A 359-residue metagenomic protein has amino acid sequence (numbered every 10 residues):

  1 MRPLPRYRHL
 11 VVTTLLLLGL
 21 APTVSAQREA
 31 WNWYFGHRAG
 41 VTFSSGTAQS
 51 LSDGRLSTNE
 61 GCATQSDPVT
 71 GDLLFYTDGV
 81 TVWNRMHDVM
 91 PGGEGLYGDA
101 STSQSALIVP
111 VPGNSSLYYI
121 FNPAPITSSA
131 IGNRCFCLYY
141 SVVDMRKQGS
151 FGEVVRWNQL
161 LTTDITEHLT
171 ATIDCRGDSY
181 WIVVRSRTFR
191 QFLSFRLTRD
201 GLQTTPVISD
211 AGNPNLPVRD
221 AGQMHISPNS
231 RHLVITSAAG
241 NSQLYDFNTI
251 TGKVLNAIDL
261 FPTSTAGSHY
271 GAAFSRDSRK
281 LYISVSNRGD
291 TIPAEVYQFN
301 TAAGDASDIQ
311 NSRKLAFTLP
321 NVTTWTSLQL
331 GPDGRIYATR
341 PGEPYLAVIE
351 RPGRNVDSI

Functional and structural regions predicted by a protein language model:
M1-A30, H232, G267-Y270: Bacterial Sec-dependent N-terminal signal peptides
Q27-I359: Beta-propeller fold recognition
